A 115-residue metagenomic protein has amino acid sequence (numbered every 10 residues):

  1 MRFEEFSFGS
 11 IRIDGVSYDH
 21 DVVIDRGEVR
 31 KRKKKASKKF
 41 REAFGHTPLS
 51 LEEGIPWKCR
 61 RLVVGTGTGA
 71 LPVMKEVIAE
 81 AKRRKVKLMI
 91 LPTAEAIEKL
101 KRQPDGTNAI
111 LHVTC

Functional and structural regions predicted by a protein language model:
M1-K38: N-terminal, charge-rich interaction modules
F6, V73-E76, E95: Short Gly/charged-rich anion-binding patches and loops
Y18, G54-C59, R102-D105: Flexible, charged surface loops at secondary-structure boundaries
D25, G65, I110-T114: Short beta-strand segments
K31, A94-E98: Short gly/pro/ser/thr-enriched loop/turn and capping motifs at secondary-structure boundaries
K31-P56: Compact, glycine-rich, soluble single-domain proteins
I55-I90: Mid-chain, well-packed structural core segment of small domains
I97-C115: Short basic, glycine-rich beta-strand/loop surfaces that mediate nucleic-acid
